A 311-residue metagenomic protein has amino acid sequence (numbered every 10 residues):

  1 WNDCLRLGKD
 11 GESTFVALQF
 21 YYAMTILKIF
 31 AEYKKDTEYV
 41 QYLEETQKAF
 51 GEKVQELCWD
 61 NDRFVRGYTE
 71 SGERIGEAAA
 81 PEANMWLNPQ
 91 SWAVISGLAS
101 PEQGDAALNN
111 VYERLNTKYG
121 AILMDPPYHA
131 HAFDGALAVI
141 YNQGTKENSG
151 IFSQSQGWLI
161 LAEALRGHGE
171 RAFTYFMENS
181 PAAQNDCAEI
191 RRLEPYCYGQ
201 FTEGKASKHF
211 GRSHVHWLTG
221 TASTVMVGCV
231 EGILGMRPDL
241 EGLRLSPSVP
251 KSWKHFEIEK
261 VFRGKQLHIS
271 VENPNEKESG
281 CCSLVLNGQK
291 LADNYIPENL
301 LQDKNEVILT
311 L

Functional and structural regions predicted by a protein language model:
N2-A17, G72-G97, V139-Q156, L161 (+2 more regions): Solvent-exposed loop and edge beta-strand segments that line ligand/cofactor-binding and catalytic clefts
R6-Q19, A23-F30, Y42, Q266: Mature extracytoplasmic enzyme cores
F15-Y22, E38, E102, Q154 (+2 more regions): Conserved active-site and cofactor/substrate-binding residues in soluble primary-metabolism enzymes
Y21-A138, M177, P181-F210, V261: Catalytic cores of carbohydrate-active enzymes
E113-N116, Y141-N148, W158-L311: Non-catalytic C-terminal accessory modules of carbohydrate-active enzymes
